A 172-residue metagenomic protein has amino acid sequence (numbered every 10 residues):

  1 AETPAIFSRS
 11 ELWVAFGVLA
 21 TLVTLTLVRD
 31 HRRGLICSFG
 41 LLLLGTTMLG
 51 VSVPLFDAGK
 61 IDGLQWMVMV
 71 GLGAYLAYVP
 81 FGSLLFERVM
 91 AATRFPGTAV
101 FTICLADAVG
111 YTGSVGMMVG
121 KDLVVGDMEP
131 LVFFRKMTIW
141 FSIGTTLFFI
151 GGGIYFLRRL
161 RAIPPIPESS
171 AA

Functional and structural regions predicted by a protein language model:
A1, V51-K60, V119-D127: Juxtamembrane "helix-exit" motif on the non-cytosolic side of transmembrane helices
A1-I6, G63-Q65: Short juxtamembrane and helix-loop transition motifs at transmembrane-helix boundaries in membrane proteins
I6-H31, G45-L49: Transmembrane alpha-helices of Major Facilitator/SLC transporters
R32-V79: C-terminal transmembrane helical hairpin of 12-TM major facilitator-type secondary transporters
L76-R94: Intracellular juxtamembrane helix-capping segments at the cytosolic ends of symmetry-related transmembrane helices
A92-V125: A late C-terminal transmembrane helix in Major Facilitator Superfamily
V119-L147: A membrane-interface helix-boundary motif in multi-pass transporters
I139-A171: Multi-pass alpha-helical transporter architecture, strongest for 12-TM Major Facilitator/SLC carriers used
